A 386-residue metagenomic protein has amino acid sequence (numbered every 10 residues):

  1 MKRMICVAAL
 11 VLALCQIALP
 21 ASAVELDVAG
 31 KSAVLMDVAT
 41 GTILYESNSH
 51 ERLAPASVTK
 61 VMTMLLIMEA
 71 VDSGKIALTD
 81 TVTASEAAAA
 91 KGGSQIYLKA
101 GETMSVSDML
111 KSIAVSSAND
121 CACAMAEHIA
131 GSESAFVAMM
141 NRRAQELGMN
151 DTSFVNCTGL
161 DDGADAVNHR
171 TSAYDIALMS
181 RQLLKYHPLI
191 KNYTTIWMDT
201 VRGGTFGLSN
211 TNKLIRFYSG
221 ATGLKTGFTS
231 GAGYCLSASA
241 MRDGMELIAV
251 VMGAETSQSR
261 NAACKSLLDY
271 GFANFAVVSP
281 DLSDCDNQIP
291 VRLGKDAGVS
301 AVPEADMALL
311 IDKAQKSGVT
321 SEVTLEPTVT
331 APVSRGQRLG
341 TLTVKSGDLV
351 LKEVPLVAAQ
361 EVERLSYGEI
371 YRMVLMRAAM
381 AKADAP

Functional and structural regions predicted by a protein language model:
M1-A8: Bacterial N-terminal signal peptides that target proteins for export
C6, C15, C121-C123, C157 (+3 more regions): Generic recognition of cysteine residues
L14-S22: C-terminal segment of classical bacterial N-terminal signal peptides
A21-K185: Active-site-adjacent loops and short helices of periplasmic peptidoglycan-processing enzymes
M149-S153, A164-P386: Domain-terminus/edge residues, biased toward the C-terminal soluble/receptor-binding domains of extracytoplasmic
